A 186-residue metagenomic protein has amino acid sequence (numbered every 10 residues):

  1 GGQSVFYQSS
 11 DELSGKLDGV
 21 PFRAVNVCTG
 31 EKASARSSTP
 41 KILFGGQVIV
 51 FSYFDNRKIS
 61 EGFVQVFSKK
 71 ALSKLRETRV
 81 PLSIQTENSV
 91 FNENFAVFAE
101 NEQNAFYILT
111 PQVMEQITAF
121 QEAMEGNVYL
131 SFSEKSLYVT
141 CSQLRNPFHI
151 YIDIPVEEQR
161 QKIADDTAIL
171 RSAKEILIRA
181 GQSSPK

Functional and structural regions predicted by a protein language model:
G1-K186: Charged, low-complexity intrinsically disordered regions
